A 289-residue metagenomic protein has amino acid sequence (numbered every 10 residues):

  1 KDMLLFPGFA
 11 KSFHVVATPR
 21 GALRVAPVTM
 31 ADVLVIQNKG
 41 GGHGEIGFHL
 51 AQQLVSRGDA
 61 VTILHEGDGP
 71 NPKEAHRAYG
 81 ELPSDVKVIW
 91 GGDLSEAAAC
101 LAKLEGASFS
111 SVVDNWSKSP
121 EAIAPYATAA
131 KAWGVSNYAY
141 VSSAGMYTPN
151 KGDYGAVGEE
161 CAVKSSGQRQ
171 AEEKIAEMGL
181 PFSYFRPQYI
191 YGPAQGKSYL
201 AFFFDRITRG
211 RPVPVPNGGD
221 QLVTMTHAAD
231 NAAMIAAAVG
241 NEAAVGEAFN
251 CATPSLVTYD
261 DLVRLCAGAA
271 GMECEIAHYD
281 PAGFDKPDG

Functional and structural regions predicted by a protein language model:
K1-L23: N-terminal chloroplast transit peptides
V28-S111, L180: N-terminal Rossmann/SDR dinucleotide-binding element
G44, D153-E173, K197-A201, T224-M225 (+2 more regions): Short-chain dehydrogenase/reductase
F109-N115, A139: N-terminal Rossmann-like NAD(P) cofactor-binding module of classical short-chain dehydrogenase/reductase
A124-M178, S183-Y184: Conserved Rossmann-fold NAD(P)-dependent oxidoreductase catalytic core, especially the SDR/UDP-sugar
F185-F204, Q221: Flexible, glycine-rich beta-alpha linker
R206-T226, A238: A conserved pocket-lining segment of Rossmann-fold NAD(P)-dependent short-chain dehydrogenase/reductase
A232, A237-G289: Mid/C-terminal beta-alpha module of Rossmann-like enzyme folds, strongest in SDR-family dehydrogenases/epimerases
